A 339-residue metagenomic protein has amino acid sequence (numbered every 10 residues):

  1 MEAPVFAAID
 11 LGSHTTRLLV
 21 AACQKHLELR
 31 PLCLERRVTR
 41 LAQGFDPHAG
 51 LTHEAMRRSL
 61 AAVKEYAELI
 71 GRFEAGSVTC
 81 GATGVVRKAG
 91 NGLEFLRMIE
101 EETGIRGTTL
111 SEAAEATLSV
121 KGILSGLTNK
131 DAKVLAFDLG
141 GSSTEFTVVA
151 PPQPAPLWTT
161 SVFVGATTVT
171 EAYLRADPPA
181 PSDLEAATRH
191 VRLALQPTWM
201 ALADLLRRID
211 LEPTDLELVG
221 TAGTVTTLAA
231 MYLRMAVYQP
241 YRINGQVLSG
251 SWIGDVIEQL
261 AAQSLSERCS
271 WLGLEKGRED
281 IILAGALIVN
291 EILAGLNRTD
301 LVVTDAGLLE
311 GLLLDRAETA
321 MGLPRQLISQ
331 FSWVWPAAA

Functional and structural regions predicted by a protein language model:
E2-R30: N-terminal basic/disordered segments at the start of proteins
P4-F6, V20, G44-E68, R72 (+4 more regions): Helical "lid/coupling" subdomains associated with nucleotide-phosphate turnover
H14, G76, T299: Short acidic/polar active-site loop segments enriched in Thr and Asp
T15-R17, S143, V225: Structural motif
H26-L32, Q153-W158: Beta-strand initiation motifs
E35-R37: A structural signal for short, well-ordered beta-strand segments
K133-T147: A generic, well-ordered mixed alpha/beta core segment in the N-terminal half of proteins
